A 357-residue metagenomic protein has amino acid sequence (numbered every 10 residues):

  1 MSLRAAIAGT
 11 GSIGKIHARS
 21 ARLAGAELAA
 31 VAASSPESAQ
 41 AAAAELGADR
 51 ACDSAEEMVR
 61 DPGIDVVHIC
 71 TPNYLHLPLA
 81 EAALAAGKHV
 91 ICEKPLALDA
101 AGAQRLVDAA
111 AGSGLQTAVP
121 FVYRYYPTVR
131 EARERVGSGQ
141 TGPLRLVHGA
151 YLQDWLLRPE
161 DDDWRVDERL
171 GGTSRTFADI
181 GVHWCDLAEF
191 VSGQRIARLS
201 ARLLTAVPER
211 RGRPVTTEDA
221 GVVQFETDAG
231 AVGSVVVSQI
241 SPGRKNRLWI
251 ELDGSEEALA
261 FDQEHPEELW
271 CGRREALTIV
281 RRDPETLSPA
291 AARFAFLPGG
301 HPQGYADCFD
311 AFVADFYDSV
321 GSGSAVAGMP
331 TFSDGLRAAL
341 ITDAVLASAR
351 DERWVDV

Functional and structural regions predicted by a protein language model:
M1, V66-H68, A311-V357: C-terminal helix-rich "cap/oligomerization" subdomain common to oxidoreductases
M1-L46: N-terminal Rossmann-like dinucleotide-binding module
H17, L46-A109: Beta-loop-alpha module in the N-terminal Rossmann-like domain of NAD(P)-dependent dehydrogenases, especially those
C52, C92, L98, T117-V119 (+2 more regions): Hydrophobic residues in well-ordered beta-strands that form the structural core
L115, Y123-V215, L269, E352: Predominantly a Rossmann-like dinucleotide-binding segment in NAD(P)-dependent oxidoreductases
V122, T227, E256-M329: C-terminal glycine/acidic-rich active-site capping loop/insertion
V182, V237-R244: Glycine-rich phosphate/pyrophosphate-binding beta-alpha loops
